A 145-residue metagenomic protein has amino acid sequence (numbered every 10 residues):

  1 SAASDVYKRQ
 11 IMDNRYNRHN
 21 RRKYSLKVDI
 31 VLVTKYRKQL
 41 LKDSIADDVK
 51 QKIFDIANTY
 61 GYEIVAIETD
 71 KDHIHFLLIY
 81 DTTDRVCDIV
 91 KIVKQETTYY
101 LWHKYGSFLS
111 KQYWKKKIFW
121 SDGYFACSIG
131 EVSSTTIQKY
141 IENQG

Functional and structural regions predicted by a protein language model:
S1-Y7: Short, small-residue-biased leader/transition segments that mark boundaries at the very start of proteins
R9-G145: Basic nucleic-acid-binding interfaces
